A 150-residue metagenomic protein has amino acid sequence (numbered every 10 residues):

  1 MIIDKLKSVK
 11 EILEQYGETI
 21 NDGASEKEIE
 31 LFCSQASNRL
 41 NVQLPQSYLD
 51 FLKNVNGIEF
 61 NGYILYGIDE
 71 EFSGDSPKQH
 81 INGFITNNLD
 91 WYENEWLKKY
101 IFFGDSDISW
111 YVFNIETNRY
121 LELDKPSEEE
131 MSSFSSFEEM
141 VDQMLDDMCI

Functional and structural regions predicted by a protein language model:
M1-S109: A surface-exposed partner-binding patch
K53-N56, L145, C149: Hydrophobic/aromatic-lined pockets within catalytic cores
W110-V112, E130: Short, well-ordered, mixed-charge alpha-helical segments that flank or form enzyme active sites
Y120: A short alpha->loop->secondary-structure connector
P126-E128: Short, solvent-exposed aromatic-acidic interface loops
E130-M148: Compact, glycine/acidic-enriched structural inserts
